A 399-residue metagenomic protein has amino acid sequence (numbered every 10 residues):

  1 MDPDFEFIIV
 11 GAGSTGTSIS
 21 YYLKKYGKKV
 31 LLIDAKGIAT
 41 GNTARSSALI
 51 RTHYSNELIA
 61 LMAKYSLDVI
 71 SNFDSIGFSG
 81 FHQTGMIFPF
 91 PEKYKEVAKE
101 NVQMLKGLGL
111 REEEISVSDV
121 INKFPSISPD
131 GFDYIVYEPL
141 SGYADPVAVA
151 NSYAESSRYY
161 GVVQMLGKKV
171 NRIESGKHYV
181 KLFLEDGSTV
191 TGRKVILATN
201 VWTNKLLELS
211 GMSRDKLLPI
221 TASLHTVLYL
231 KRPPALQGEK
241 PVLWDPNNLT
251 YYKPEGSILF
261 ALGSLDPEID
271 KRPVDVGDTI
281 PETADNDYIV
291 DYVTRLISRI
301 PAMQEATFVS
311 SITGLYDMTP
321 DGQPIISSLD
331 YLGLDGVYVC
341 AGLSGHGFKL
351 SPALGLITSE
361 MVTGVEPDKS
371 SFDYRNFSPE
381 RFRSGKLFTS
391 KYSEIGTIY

Functional and structural regions predicted by a protein language model:
D2-T15, L31: Beta1/beta-strand and adjacent pyrophosphate-binding region of the FAD-binding site in flavoprotein oxidoreductases
I9, G13-S14, G37, V201 (+1 more regions): Residue-level detector of alpha-helix initiation sites
Y21-Y22, I50, F78-G85, K194 (+2 more regions): Active-site substrate-recognition segment that forms the wall of the catalytic cavity or substrate channel
K24-T43: Glycine-rich FAD pyrophosphate-binding loop
S47-K123, L249-Y251, I398: Dinucleotide-binding Rossmann-like beta1-alpha1 core, especially the glycine-rich loop that anchors the ADP
L61, F88-V97, V136-S156, I280-Y288: Short beta-strand to alpha-helix junction loop
Y137-K194, A198: Helical element adjacent to the flavin cofactor pocket in flavoenzyme catalytic cores
T294-Y399: C-terminal catalytic lobe of FAD-dependent flavoproteins
